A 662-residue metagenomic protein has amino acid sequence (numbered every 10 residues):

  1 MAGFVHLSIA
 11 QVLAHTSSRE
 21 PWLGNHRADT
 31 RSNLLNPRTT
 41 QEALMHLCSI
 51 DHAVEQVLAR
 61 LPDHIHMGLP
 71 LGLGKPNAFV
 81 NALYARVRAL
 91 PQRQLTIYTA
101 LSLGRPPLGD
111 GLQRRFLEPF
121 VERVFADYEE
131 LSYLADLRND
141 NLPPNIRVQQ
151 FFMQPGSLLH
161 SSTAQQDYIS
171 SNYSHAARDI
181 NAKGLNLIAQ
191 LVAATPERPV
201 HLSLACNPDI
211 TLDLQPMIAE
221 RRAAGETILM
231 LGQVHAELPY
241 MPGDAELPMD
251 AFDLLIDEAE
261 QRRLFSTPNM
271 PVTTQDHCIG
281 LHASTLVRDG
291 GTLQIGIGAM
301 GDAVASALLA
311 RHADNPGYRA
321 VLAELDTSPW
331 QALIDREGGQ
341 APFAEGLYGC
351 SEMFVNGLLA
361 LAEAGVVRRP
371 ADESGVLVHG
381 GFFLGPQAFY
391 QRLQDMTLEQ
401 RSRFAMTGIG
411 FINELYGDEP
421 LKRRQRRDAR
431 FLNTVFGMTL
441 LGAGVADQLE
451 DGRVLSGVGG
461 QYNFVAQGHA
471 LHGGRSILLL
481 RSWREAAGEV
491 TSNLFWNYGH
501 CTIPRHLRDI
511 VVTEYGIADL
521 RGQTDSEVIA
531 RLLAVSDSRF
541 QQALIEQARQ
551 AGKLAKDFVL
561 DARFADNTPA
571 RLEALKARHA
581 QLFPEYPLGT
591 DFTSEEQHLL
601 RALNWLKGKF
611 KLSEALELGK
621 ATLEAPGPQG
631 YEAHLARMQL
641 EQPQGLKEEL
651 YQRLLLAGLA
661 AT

Functional and structural regions predicted by a protein language model:
L7, H26-R27: Short hydrophobic targeting helices and cationic amphipathic motifs that mediate membrane/organellar targeting
T16-P21: Ser/Thr/Pro/Gly-rich low-complexity, intrinsically disordered segments
W22, D29-T662: Conserved alpha/beta enzyme-core scaffold
